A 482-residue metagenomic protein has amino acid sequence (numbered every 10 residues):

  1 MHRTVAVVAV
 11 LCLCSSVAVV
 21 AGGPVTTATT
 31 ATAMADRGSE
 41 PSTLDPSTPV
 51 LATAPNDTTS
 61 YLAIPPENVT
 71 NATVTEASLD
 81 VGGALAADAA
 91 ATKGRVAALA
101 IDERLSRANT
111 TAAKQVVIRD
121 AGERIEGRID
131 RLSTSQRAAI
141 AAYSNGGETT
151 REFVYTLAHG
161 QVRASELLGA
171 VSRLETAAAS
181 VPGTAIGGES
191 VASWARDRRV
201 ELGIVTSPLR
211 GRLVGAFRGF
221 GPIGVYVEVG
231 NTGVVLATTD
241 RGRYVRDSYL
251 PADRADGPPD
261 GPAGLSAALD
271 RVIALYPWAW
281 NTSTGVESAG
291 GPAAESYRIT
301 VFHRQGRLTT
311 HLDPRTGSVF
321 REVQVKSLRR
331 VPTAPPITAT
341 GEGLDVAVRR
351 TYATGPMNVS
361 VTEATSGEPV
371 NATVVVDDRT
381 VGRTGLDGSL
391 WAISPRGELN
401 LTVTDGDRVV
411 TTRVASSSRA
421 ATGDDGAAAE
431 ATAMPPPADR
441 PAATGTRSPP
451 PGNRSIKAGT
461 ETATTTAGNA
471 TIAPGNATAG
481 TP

Functional and structural regions predicted by a protein language model:
M1-G38, G160, V359, A372-V374 (+2 more regions): Hydrophobic alpha-helical segments
Y61-V74, D80-K114: Short, charge-rich amphipathic alpha-helices with coiled-coil/heptad character
V162-T239: Extended amphipathic alpha-helical segments with heptad-repeat/coiled-coil character used for oligomerization, fusion
T300-E342: A general sequence property marking short-to-moderate contiguous segments in secreted/outer-membrane adhesion
A353-E363: Beta-strand-rich structural segments
G367, V374, T380-E398: Glycine-centered loop-to-beta-strand initiation motif
G397-R408: Short, aromatic- and glycine-rich surface loops/edge beta-strands on solvent-exposed regions
D407-G426: Edge beta-strands of extracellular beta-sandwich domains
